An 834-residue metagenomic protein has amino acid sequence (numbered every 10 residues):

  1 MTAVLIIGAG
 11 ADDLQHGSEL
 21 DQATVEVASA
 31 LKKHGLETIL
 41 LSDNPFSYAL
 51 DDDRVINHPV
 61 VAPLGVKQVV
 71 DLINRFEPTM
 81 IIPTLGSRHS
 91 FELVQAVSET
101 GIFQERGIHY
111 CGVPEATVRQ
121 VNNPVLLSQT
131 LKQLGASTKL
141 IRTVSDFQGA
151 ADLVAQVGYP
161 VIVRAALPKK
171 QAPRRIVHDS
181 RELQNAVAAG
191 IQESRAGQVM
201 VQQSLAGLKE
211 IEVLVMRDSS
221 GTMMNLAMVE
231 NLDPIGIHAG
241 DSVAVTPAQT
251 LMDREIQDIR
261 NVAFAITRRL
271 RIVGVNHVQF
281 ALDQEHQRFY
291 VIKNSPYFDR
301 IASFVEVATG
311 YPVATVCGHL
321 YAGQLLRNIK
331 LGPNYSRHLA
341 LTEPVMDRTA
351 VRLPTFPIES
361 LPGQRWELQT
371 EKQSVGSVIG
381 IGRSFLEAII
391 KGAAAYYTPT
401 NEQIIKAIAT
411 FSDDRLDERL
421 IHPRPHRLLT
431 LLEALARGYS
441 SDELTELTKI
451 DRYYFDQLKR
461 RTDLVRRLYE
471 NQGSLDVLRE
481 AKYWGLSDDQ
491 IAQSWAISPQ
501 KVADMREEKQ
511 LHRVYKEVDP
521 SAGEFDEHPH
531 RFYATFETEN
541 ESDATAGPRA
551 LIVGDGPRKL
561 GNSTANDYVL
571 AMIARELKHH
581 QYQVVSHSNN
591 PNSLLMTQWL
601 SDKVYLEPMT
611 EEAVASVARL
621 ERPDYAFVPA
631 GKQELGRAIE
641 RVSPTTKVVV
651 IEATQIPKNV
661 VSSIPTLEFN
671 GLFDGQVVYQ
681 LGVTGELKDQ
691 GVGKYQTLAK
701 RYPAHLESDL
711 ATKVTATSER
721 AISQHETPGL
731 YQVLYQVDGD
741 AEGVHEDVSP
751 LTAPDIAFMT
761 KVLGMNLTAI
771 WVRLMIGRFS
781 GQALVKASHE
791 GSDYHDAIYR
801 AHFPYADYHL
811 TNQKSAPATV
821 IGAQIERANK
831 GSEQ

Functional and structural regions predicted by a protein language model:
T2-A3, I7-E26, K33-T38, S42-S47 (+22 more regions): ATP-dependent carboxylate activation and anion-phosphoryl transfer catalytic cores that bind Mg-ATP to form
I81-I82, S90, G631: Conserved phosphate-handling catalytic cores of large alpha/beta enzymes
R88-G107, E634-T645: Short Gly/Thr/Asp-enriched flexible loops that form oxyanion-binding sites at enzyme active sites
R88-H89, A116-V121, L595: Short, small-residue-enriched loops and turns at beta-alpha junctions that line or gate enzyme active sites
H109-C111, A172, L208, A638: Catalytic core of soluble alpha/beta enzymes
P114-L127, L131: Short alpha-helix plus adjacent loop in nuclease-associated cores
Q500, S521: Catalytic domains of riboflavin
